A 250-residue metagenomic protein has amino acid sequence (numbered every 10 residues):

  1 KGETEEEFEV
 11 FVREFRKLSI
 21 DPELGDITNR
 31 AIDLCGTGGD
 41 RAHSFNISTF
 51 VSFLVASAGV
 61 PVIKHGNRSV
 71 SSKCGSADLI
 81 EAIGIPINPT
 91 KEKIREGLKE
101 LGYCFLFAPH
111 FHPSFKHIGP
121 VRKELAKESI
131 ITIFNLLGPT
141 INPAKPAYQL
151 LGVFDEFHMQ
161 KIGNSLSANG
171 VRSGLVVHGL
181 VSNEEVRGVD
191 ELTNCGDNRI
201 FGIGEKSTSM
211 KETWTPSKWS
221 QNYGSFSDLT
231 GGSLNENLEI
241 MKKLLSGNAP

Functional and structural regions predicted by a protein language model:
K1-A42, S220-S227, L238-A249: Acidic, glycine/proline-rich low-complexity segments that act as flexible tails and inter-domain linkers
G2-E7, G59-V62, K145-P146: Short helix-capping/linker segments at secondary-structure and domain boundaries
V10-E14, F53, K161-N164: Alpha-helical scaffolding segments of alpha/beta enzyme cores, especially the outer helices of TIM-barrel or partial
L24-C35, V62-S69, I131-T140: Core alpha/beta catalytic barrel or barrel-like domain that forms the active/cofactor pocket in diverse metabolic
G36-R41, G66-S72, F111, L180-S182: Acidic, glycine-rich active-site loops and adjacent beta-strand->loop/helix elements that engage anionic groups
D40-R41, R68, A77, T140 (+1 more regions): Gly/Ser/Thr-rich beta-alpha loop segments that engage phosphate groups in nucleotides
S44, A82-N88, K93-P250: Glycine-rich anion-binding loops and their surrounding alpha/beta cores
F45-L101: A glycine-rich phosphate/pyrophosphate-binding beta-strand-loop-alpha-helix module
